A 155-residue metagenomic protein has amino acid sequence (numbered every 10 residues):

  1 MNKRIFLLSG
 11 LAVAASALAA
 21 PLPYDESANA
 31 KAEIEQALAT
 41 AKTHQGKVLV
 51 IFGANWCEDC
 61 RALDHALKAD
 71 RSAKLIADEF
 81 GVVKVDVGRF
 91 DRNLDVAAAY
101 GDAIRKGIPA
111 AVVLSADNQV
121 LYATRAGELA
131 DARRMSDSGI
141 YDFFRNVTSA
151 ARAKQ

Functional and structural regions predicted by a protein language model:
K3-L8: N-terminal export leaders
A14-A19: N-terminal signal peptide c-region/cleavage motif recognized by signal peptidases
A20-H44, R152: N-terminal leader/targeting and pre-domain segments
A28, S72-L94: Thiol-based oxidoreductase modules, predominantly thioredoxin-like and allied folds used for disulfide exchange
H44-C57: Short active-site neighborhood of thiol/selenol oxidoreductases, capturing the structured segment around
C57-R61, A111: The canonical Cys-X-X-Cys-His
R61-L75: Typically the conserved alpha-helix immediately C-terminal to a functionally engaged Cys/Sec in thioredoxin-like
K106-A153: Non-catalytic, surface beta->alpha helical segment in thiol-disulfide oxidoreductase systems
